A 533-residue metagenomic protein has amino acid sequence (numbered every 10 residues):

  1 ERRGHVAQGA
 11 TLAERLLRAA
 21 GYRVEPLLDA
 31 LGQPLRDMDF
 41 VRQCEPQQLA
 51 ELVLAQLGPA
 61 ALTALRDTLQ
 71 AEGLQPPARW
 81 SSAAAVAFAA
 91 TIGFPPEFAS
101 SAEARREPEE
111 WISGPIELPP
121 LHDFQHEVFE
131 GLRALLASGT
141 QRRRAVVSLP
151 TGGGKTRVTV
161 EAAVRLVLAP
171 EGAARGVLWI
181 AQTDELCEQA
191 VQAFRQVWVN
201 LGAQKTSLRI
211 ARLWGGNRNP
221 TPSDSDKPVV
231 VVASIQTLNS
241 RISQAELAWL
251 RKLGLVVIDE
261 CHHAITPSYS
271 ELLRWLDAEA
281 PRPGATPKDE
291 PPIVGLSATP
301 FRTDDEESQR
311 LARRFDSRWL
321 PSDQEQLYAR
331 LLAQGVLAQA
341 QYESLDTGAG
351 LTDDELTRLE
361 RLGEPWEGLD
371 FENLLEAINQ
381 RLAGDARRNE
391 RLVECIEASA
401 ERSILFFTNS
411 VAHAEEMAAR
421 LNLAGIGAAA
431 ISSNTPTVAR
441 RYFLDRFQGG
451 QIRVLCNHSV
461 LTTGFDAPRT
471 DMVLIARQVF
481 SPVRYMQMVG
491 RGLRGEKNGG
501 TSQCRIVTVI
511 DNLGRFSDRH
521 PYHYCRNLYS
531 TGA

Functional and structural regions predicted by a protein language model:
E1-E110: N-terminal accessory nucleic-acid engagement/regulatory domains that precede and modulate ATP-driven motor cores
G139-V164, F407: Walker A/P-loop
G153-V158, L166, A173-Q196, V411-A412: Conserved Walker A/P-loop ATP-binding site and its immediately adjacent core in helicase/helicase-like ATPase domains
R218-D224, L405, H413-L461: Conserved helicase ATPase core of P-loop NTP-dependent helicases/translocases
K252-G254, V454-N457, L461-V479, R484-R491 (+1 more regions): A short beta-strand element within the Helicase C-terminal
H263-Y342: Post-DEXD/H (motif II) to motif III coupling segment of the RecA-like Helicase ATP-binding lobe
L320-I404: Conserved interdomain linker/interface between the two RecA-like ATPase lobes of SF2 helicase motors
Q326-A338, V483-M486, R494-A533: A conserved SF2-helicase RecA2
